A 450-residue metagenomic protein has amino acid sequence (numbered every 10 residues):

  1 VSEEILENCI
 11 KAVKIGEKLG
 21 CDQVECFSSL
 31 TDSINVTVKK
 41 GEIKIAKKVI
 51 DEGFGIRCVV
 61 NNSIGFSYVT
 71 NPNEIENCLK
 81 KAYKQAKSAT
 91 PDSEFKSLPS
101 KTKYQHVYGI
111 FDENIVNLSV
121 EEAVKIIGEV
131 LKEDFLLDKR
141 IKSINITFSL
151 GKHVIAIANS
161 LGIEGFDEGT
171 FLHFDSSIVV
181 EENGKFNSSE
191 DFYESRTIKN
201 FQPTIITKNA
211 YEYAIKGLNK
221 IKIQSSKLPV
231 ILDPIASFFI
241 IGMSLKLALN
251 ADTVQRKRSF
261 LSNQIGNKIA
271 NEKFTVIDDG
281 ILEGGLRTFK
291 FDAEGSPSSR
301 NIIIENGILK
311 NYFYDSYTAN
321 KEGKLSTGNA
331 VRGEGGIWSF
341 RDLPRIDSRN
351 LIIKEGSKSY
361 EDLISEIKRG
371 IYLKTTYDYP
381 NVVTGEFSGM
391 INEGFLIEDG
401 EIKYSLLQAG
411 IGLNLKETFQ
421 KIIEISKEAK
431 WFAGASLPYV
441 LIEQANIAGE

Functional and structural regions predicted by a protein language model:
V1-E450: N-terminal small-residue-enriched
